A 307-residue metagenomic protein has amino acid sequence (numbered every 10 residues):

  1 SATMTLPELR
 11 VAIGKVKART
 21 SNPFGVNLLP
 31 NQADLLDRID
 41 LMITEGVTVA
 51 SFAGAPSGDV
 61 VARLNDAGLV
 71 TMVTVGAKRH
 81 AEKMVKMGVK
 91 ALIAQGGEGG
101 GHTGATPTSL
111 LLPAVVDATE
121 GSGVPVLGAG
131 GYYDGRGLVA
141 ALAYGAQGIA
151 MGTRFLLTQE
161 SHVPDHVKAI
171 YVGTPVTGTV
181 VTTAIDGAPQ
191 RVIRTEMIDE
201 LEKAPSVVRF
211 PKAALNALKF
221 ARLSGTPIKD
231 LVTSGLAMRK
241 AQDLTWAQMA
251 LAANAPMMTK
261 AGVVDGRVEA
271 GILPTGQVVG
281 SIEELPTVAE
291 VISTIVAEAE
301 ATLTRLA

Functional and structural regions predicted by a protein language model:
S1-G123: Active-site entrance/lid segments in N-terminal catalytic domains of soluble metabolic enzymes
T108-G121, P125, Y133-A307: Conserved active-site-proximal phosphate/metal-binding subdomains
A129: Short hydrophobic "strand-cap" motifs at the C-terminus of beta-strands
